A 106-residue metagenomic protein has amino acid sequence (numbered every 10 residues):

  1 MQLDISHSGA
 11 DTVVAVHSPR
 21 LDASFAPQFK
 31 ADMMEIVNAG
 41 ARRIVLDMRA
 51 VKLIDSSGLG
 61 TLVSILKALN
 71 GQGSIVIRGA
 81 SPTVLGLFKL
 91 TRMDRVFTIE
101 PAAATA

Functional and structural regions predicted by a protein language model:
M1-V14: Short beta-strand/loop segment at the start of cytosolic alpha/beta domains
A10, P82, A104: Residues that form or immediately flank small-molecule/cofactor binding pockets and catalytic motifs
V16-S18: Flexible glycine-/small-residue-rich
R20-V96: Amphipathic alpha-helical interaction surfaces in cytosolic regulatory modules
I99-A106: A charged, well-structured terminal subsegment
